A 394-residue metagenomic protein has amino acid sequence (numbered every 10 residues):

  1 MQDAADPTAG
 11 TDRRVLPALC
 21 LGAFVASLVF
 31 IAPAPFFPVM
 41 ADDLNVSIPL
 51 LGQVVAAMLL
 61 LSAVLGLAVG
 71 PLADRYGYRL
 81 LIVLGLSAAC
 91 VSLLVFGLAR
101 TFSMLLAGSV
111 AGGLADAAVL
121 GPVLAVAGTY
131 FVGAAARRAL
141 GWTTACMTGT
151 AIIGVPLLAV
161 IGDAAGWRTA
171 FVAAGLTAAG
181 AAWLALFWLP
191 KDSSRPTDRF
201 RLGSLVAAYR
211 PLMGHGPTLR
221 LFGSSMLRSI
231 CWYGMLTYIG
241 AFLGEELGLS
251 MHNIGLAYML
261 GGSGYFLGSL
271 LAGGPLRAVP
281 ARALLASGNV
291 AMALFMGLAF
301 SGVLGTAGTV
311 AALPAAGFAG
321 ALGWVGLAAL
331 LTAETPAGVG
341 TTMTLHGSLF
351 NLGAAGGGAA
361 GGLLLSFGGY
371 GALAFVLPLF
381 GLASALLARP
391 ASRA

Functional and structural regions predicted by a protein language model:
Q2-G10, P190-F222: Juxtamembrane intracellular "pre-TM" segments in multi-pass secondary transporters
N45, G77, L98-M104, G248 (+1 more regions): Helix-breaking motifs and short loop linkers at transmembrane-helix boundaries and internal kinks in secondary membrane
V64-R100: Conserved MFS/SLC helix-loop-helix module at the cytosolic interface between two early adjacent transmembrane helices
G66-G77, G268-P280, L365: Helix-to-loop junctions at the C-terminal end of transmembrane segments in multipass secondary transporters
S92, S103-A111, A307-A315: Paired small-residue
G108-M147: Cytoplasmic helix-loop-helix junction between adjacent transmembrane helices in 12-TM secondary transporters
W142-L189: Helix-loop-helix hairpin linking two adjacent transmembrane segments in secondary transporters
R282-L327: C-terminal transmembrane helical hairpin of 12-TM major facilitator-type secondary transporters
